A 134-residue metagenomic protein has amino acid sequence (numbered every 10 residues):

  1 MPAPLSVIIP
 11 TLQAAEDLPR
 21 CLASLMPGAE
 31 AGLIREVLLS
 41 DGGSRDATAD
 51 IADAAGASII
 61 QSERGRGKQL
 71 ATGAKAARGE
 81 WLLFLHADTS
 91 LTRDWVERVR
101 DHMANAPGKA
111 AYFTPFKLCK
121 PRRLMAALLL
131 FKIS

Functional and structural regions predicted by a protein language model:
P4-S6, E36: Cell-envelope/extracellular polymer assembly enzymes that use nucleotide-activated donors
Q13, D41-G43, R64: Conserved short acidic donor-positioning loop in nucleotide-sugar-dependent glycosyltransferases
Q13-A29: Short, well-formed alpha-helical segments that are part of the catalytic scaffolds of diverse glycosyltransferases
L33-G43: Short beta-strand/loop segment that forms part of the nucleotide-sugar
D41-A49, T89: A conserved acidic beta->alpha catalytic loop
Q61-A77: Glycine-rich, basic loop-to-helix element that forms the pyrophosphate-binding segment of sugar-nucleotide handling
L82: Short aromatic/hydrophobic "clamp" motif used to bind/position activated sugar donors
D94-R123: Conserved donor NDP-sugar-binding/catalytic core segment of glycosyltransferases
